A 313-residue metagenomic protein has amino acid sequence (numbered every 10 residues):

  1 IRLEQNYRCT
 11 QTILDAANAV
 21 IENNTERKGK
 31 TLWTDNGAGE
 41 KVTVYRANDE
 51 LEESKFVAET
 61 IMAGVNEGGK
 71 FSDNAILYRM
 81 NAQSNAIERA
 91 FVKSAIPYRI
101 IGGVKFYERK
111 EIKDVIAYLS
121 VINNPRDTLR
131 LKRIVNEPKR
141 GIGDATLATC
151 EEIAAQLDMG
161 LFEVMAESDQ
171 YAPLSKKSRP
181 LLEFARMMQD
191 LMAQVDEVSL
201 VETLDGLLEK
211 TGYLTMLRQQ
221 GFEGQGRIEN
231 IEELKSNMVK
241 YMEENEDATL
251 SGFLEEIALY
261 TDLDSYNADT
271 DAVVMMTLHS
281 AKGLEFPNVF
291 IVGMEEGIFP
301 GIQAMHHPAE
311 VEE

Functional and structural regions predicted by a protein language model:
I1, L14-D15, A19, T31-L32 (+1 more regions): Metal-dependent catalytic core segments for phosphate chemistry
I1-N6, V164-A166: Conserved phosphoryl-transfer catalytic core
R2-L3, I96-K105: RNase H-like polynucleotidyl transferase catalytic core
Q5-N6, D49, R79, G103-V104 (+2 more regions): Structured loop/turn residues at secondary-structure junctions
Q5-P97, S120-N124, Q156, M192-V195: Helicase P-loop NTPase motor core
L14, E111-D114: Short secondary-structure transition/capping segments
K70, S84-I96, R109, I116-E313: Conserved helicase C-terminal RecA-like lobe
Y78-N81, I101-K110, L234: Conserved helicase motor
